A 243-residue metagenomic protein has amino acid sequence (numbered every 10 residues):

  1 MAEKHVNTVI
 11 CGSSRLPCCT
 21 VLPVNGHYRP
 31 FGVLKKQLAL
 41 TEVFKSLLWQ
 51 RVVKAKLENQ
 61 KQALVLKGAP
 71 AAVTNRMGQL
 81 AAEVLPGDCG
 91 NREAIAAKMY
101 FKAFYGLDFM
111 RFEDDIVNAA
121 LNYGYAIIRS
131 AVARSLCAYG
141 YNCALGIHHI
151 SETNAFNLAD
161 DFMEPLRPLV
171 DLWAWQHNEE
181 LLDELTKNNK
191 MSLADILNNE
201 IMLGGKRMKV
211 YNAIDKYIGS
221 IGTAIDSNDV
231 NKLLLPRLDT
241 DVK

Functional and structural regions predicted by a protein language model:
V6-G12, L16: Short hydrophobic alpha-helical runs that function as membrane-insertion/retention elements
P17-L22, G26-K243: Active-site helix-to-loop segments that bind/position phosphate- or nucleotide-bearing substrates and donors across
